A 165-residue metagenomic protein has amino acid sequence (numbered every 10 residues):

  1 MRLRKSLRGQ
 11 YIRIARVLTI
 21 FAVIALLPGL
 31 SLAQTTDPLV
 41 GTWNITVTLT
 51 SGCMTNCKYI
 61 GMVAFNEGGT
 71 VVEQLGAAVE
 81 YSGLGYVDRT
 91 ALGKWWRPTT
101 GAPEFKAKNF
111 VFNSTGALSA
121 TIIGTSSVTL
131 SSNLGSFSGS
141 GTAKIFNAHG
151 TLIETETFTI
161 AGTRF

Functional and structural regions predicted by a protein language model:
M1-R13: N-terminal secretory signal peptides that target proteins for export/translocation
A15-G29: Bacterial N-terminal signal peptides
S31-T35: Boundary at the C-terminal end of the N-terminal hydrophobic targeting segment
T36-M54, A91-G93: Tryptophan-anchored aromatic micro-motifs
M54-A102, F110-V111, L134-F137: N-terminal glycine/threonine-rich, aromatic-flanked beta-hairpin/loop signature
V87-D88, L118-T125, E154-T159: Amphipathic hydrophobic-ligand
P103-S138: Acidic, glycine-rich flexible loop segments
G141-F165: Edge beta-strand at a domain terminus
